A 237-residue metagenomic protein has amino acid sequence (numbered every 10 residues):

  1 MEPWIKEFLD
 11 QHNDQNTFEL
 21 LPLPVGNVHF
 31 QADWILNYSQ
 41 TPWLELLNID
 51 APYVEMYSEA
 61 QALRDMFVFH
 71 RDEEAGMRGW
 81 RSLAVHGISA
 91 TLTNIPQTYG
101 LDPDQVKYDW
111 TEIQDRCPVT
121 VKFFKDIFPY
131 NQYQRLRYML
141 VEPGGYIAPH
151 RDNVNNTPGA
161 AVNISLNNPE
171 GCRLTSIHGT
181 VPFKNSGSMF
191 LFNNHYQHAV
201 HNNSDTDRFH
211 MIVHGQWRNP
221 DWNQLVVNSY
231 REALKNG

Functional and structural regions predicted by a protein language model:
M1-I127: Non-heme Fe(II)/2-oxoglutarate
F124-P143: A short glycine-rich, His/Asp/Glu-containing loop-to-beta-strand
Q132-Y133, I147-A161: A short beta-loop-beta micro-motif enriched in histidine and acidic residues
L140-E142, N155-G171, H214: Short, conserved beta-strand element in jelly-roll/cupin
A160-L166, M189-L191, T206-N223: A short hydrophobic beta-strand segment most commonly corresponding to one strand of the jelly-roll/cupin
S165-N185: A short beta-strand-loop-beta hairpin characteristic of the jelly-roll/cupin
P182-H198: Conserved metal-binding segment of the jelly-roll/cupin
Y196-H210: Ligand-binding loop in jelly-roll beta-barrel domains
